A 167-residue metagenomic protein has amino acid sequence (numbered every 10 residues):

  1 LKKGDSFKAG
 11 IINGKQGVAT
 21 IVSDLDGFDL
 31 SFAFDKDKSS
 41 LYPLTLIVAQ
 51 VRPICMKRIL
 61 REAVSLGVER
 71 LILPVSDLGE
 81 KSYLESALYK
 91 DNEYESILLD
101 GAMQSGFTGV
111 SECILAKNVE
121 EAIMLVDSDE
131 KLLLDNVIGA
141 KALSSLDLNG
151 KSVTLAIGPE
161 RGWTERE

Functional and structural regions predicted by a protein language model:
L1-D37: N-terminal positively charged helical leader segments and presequences
K2, M124-D129, D147-G150: Flexible, charged surface loops at secondary-structure boundaries
I12, Q104, A156, E160: Short glycine/serine/threonine-biased micro-segments
Q16, L25, S39-P43, L66 (+1 more regions): Short connector loops at helix/strand junctions that flank enzyme active sites, especially segments positioning acidic
D37-L133: RNA substrate-binding interface of SAM-dependent RNA methyltransferases
N118, G139-K141: Short acidic loop-to-helix transition motifs that present clustered carboxylates
S145-E167: A glycine-rich beta-strand to alpha-helix segment that forms a phosphate/ribose-binding loop at ligand/cofactor sites
